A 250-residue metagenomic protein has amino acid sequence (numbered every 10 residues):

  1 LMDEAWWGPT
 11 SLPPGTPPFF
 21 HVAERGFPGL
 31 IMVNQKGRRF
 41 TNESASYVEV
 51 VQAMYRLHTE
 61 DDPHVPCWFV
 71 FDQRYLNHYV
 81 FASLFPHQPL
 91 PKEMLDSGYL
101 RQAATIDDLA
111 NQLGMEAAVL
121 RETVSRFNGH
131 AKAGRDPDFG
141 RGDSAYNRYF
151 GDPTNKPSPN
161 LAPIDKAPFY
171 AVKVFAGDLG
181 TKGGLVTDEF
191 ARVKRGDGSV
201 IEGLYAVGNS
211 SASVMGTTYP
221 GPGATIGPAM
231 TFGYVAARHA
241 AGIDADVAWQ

Functional and structural regions predicted by a protein language model:
L1-S125, G129-Q250: Residues forming the flavin
